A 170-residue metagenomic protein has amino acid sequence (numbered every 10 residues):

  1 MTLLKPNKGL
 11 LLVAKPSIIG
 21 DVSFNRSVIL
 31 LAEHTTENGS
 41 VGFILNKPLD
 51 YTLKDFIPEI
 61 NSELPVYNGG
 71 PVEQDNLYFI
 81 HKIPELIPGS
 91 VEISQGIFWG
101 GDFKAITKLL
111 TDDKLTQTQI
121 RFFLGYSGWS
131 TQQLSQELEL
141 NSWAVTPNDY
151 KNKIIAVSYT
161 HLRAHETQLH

Functional and structural regions predicted by a protein language model:
M1-W99, Y126-S127: A cross-family signal for N-terminal binding/gating loops and helix N-caps that shape access to the active site
F56-E59, L109, E137: Residues that form generic nucleotide/phosphate-binding pockets
L86-R121: Internal catalytic-core helix/loop-beta-alpha segment that presents or stabilizes conserved functional determinants
D113-T131, Q136-E139: A charged, amphipathic interaction segment
T116, L140-S142, P147-D149: Surface-exposed, charge/polar-rich loops and edge strands
K151-Y159: Short, flexible loop segments at boundaries between secondary-structure elements
T160-T167: Conserved small/polar residues in nucleotide/adenosyl-binding loops
H170: Gly/Pro- and small hydrophobic-enriched strand-loop and loop-to-helix capping segments that sit at the rims
